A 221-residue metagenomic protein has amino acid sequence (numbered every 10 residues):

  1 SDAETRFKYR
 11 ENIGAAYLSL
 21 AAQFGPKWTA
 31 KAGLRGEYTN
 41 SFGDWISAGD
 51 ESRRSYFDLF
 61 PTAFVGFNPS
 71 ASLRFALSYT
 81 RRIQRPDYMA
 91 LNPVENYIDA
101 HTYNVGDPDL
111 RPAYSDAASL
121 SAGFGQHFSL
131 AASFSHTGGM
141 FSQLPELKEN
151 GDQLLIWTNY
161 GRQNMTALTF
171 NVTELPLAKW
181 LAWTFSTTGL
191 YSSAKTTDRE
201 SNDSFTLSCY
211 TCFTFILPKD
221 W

Functional and structural regions predicted by a protein language model:
S1, A16, A32-Y38, L77-R81 (+5 more regions): Transmembrane beta-barrel strands of outer-membrane/channel proteins
S1, F24, K31-G33, P69 (+2 more regions): Short coil/turn motifs at helix boundaries and re-entrant loops, enriched in small/polar and proline residues
A3-R10, R111, L130-Y210: Outer membrane beta-barrel strand-and-loop segments of large Gram-negative receptors, especially TonB-dependent
F7, I46-Y56, D107-R111, N159-G161: Outer-membrane beta-barrel proteins
N12-E51, Y56-T62, W180-F185, G189 (+1 more regions): Surface-exposed extracellular loop regions of Gram-negative outer-membrane beta-barrel proteins
N12-L18, L59-V65, F75, G106 (+4 more regions): Hydrophobic, lipid-facing positions within transmembrane beta-strands of outer-membrane proteins
A22-P26, L59, F67-A71, I83 (+5 more regions): Outer-membrane beta-barrel strand-turn architecture
N40, A71-A117, A132-L154: Surface-exposed extracellular loop regions of Gram-negative outer-membrane beta-barrel proteins, predominantly
